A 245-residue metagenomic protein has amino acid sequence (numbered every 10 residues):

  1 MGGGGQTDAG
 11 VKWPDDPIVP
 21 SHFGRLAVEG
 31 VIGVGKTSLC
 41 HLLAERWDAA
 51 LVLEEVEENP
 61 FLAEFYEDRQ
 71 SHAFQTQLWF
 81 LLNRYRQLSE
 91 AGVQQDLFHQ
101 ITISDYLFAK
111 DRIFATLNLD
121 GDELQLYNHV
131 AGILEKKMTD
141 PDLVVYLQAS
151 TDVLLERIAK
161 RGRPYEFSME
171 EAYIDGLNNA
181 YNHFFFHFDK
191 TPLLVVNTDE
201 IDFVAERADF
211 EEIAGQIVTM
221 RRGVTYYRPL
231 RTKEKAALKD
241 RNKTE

Functional and structural regions predicted by a protein language model:
M1-G24: Extreme N-terminal, non-catalytic leader segments that precede Walker-type/kinase nucleotide-binding cores
G3-G4, A159-S168, Y173-E245: NTP-dependent small-molecule kinase module
V28: Hydrophobic anchor at the beta1->P-loop junction of P-loop NTPases
V31: P-loop (Walker A) phosphate-binding loop of NTP-binding proteins
K36: Conserved lysine of the Walker
H41, E45-N83: Conserved substrate/cofactor phosphate-moiety recognition/catalytic segment in nucleotide-dependent phosphotransferases
H72-T139: Glycine-rich phosphate-binding loop used to anchor ATP phosphates in small-molecule kinases, encompassing both
D111-N182: A glycine- and Lys/Arg-enriched "phosphate-lid" helix/loop adjacent to the NTP-binding pocket of small-molecule kinases
